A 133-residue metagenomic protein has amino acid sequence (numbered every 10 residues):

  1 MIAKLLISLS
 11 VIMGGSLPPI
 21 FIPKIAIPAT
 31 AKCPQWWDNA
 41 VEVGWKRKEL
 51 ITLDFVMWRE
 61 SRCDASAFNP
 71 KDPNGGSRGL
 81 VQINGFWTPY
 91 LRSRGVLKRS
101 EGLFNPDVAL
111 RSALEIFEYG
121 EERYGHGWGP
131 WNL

Functional and structural regions predicted by a protein language model:
I2-C63: Export/targeting segments at the very N-terminus of extracytoplasmic proteins
I25-I27, T52-L53, S66, P70-D72 (+1 more regions): Catalytic and binding regions of secreted/periplasmic enzymes and modules that target cell-wall glycans
